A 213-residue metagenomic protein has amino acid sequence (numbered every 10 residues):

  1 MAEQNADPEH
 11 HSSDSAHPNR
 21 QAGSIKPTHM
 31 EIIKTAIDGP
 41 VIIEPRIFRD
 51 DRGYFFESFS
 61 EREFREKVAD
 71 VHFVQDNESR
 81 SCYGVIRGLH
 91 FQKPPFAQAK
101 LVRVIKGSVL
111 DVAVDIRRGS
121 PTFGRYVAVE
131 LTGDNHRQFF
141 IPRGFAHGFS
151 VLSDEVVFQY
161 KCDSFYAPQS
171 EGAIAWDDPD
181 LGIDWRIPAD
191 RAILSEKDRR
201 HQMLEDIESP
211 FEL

Functional and structural regions predicted by a protein language model:
A2-H11: Extreme N-terminal basic, low-complexity initiation segments that serve as generic localization/processing leaders
E9-H10, A16, T28: Intrinsically disordered, low-complexity cationic segments
H17-G23: Short Gly/Ser/Thr- and charged-rich N-terminal loops/segments that act as flexible capping/hinge elements
K26-R137, E155, C162-L213: Non-catalytic, conserved peripheral segments adjacent to functional cores
L131-F140, F145-S150: Beta-rich strand-turn-strand
G144-C162: Ligand-binding loop in jelly-roll beta-barrel domains
